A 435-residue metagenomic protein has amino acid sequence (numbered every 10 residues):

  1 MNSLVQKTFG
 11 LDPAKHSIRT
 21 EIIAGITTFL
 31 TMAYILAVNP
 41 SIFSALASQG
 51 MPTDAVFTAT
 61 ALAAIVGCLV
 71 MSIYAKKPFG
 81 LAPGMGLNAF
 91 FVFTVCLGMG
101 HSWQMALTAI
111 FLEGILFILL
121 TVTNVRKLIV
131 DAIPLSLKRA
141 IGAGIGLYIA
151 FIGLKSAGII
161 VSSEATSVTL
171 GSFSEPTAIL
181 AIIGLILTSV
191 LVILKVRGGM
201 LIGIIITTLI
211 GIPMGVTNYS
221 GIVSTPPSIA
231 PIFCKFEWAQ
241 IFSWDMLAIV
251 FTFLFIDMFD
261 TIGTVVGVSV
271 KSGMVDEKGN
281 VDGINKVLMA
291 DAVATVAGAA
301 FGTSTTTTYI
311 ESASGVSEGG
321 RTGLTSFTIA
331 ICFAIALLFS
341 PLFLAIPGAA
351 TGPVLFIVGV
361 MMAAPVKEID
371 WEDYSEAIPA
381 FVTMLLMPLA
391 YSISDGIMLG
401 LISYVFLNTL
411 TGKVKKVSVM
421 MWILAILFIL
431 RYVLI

Functional and structural regions predicted by a protein language model:
M1-A55, V168-L170, I202-N285, I426-L430: Helix-loop-helix hairpins and the membrane-proximal interhelical loops of multi-pass alpha-helical transport proteins
N2-N39, A63-A64, G84-F93, L97-G142 (+1 more regions): Helix-loop-helix junctions within the multi-pass membrane cores of secondary transporters/permeases
A14-G25, Q49, T53-F57, A61 (+20 more regions): Hydrophobic, aromatic-rich alpha-helical transmembrane segments and their membrane-interface anchor motifs
I22, I42, I129, G198 (+3 more regions): Residue-level signature of catalytic and energy-coupling elements of molecular machines, predominantly ATP/GTP-dependent
I26-A33, I73, L154, M258 (+2 more regions): Hydrophobic/aromatic residues within the transmembrane alpha-helices of Major Facilitator Superfamily
A63-M85: Juxtamembrane transmembrane-helix boundary signature
M99-P213, T217, F327-I435: Membrane-embedded alpha-helical modules
